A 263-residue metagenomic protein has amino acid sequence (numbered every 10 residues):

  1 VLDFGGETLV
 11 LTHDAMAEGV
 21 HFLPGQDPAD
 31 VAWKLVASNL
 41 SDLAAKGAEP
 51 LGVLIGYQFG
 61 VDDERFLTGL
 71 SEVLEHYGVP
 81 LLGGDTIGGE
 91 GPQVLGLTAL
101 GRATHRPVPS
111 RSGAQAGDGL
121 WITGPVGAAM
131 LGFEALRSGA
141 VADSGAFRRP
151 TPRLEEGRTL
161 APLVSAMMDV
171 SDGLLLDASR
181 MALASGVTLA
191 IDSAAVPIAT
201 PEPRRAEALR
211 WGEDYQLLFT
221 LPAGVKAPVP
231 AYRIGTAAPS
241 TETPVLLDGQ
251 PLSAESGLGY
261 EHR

Functional and structural regions predicted by a protein language model:
V1-A37, S41-A44: N-terminal glycine-rich phosphate/pyrophosphate-binding loops that anchor nucleotide-derived ligands and cofactors
G5-L9, M16, E49-E134: Glycine-rich anion-binding loops of enzyme active sites
A15, Q58, D85-I87, P125-V126 (+4 more regions): Short, ordered loop/turn segments at secondary-structure junctions
P28-L54, R65-H76, E155, G173-M181: Small-aliphatic-rich amphipathic alpha-helix that forms the alpha element of a beta-alpha
D62, R148-E213: Active-site-proximal betaalpha loop/short-helix elements that scaffold phosphoryl/nucleotidyl transfer chemistry
M130-F147: Short, compositionally biased
P150-T151, A227-R263: Acidic, Ser/Thr/Pro-rich beta/coil linker or hinge segments at domain junctions
